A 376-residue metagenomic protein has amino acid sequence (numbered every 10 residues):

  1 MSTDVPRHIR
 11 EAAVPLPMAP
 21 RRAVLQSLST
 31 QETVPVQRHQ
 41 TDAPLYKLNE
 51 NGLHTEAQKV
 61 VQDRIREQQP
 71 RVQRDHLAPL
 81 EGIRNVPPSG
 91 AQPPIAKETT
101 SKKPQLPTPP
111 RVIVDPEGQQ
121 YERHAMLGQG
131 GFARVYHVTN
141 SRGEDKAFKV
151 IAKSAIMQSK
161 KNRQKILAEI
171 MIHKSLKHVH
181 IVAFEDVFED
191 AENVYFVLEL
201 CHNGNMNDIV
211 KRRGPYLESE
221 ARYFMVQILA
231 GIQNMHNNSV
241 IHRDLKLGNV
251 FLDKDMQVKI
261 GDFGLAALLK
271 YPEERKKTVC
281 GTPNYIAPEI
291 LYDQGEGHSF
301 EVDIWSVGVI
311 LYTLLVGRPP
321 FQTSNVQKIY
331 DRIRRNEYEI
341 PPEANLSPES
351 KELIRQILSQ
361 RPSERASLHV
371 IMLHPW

Functional and structural regions predicted by a protein language model:
M1-G118: Intrinsically disordered, low-complexity regulatory segments that flank or precede the catalytic domain of eukaryotic
H124-G131, V135: Protein kinase glycine-rich loop
R134-A155: Glycine-rich ATP phosphate-binding loop
V150-L176: Conserved N-lobe beta3->alphaC-helix segment of eukaryotic protein kinase catalytic domains
V187: Activation-segment/catalytic-loop signature of the eukaryotic protein kinase fold
A191-N205, I209: Conserved short submotifs of the Hanks-type protein kinase catalytic core that shape the nucleotide-binding pocket
F224-M225: Activation segment signature within eukaryotic-like protein kinase domains
